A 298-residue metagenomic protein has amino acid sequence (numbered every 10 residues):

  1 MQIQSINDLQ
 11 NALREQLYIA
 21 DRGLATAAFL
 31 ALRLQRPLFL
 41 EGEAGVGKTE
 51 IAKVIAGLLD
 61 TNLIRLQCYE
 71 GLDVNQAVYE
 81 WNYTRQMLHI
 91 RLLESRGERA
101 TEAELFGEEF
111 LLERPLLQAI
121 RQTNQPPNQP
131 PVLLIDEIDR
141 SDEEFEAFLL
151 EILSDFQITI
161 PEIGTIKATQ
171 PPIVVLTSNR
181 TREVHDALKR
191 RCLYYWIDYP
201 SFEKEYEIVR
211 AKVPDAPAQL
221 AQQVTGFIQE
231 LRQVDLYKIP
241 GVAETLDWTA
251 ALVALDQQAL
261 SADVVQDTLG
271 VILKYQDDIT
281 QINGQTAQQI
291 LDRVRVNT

Functional and structural regions predicted by a protein language model:
M1-T298: C-terminal regulatory/interaction module of P-loop NTP-utilizing enzymes
